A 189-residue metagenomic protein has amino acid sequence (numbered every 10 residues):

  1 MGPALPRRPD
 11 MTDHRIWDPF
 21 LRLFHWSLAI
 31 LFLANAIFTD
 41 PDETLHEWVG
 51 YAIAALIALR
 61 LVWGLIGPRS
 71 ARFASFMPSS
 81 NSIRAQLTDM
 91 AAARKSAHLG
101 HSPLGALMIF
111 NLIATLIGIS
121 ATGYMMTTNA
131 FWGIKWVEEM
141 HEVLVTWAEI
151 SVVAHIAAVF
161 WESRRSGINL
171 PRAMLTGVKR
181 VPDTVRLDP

Functional and structural regions predicted by a protein language model:
M1-P189: Membrane-embedded alpha-helical bundles that constitute the cytochrome b-like, heme-associated redox core of multi-pass
